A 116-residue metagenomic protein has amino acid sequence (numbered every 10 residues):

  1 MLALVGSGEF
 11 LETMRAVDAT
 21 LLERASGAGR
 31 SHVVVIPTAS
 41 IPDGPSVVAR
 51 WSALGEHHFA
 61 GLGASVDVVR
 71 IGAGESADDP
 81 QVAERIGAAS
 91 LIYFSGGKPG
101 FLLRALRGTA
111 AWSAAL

Functional and structural regions predicted by a protein language model:
M1-F101: Extended, subdomain-level signal for the structured scaffold at the beginning of enzyme domains
R85-A88, G108-L116: Catalytic-core regions built around general acid/base machinery
P99-T109: Glycine/threonine-rich flexible loop motifs
